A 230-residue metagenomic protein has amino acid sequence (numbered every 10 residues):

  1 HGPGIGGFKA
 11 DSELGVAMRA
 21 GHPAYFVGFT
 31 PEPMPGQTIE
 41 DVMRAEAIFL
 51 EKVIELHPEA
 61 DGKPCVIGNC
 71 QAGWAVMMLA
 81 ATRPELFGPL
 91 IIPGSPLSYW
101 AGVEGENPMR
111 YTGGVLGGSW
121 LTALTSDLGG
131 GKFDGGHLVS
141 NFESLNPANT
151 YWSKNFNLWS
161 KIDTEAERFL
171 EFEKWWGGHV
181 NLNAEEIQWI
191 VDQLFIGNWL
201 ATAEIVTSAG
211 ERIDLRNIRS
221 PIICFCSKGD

Functional and structural regions predicted by a protein language model:
H1-P33: Short, surface-exposed "cap/lid" segments of acyl-processing enzymes
A17-R19, L215-R219: Short, conserved loop/helix-junction motifs that constitute active-site signature segments in enzyme catalytic cores
Q37-H57: Alpha/beta-hydrolase active-site loop
D61, A75-E185: Alpha/beta-hydrolase-fold enzymes
V66-G68, P93, F225: Short beta-strand immediately N-terminal to the catalytic nucleophile in serine-hydrolase-like folds
I67-V76: Gly/Ala-rich beta-loop-alpha elbow adjacent to hydrolase catalytic centers
F195-D214: Active-site nucleophile elbow and catalytic-triad environment of alpha/beta-hydrolase enzymes
I218, C224-C226, D230: Short beta-strand/loop motif that positions the catalytic acidic residue of the alpha/beta-hydrolase fold
